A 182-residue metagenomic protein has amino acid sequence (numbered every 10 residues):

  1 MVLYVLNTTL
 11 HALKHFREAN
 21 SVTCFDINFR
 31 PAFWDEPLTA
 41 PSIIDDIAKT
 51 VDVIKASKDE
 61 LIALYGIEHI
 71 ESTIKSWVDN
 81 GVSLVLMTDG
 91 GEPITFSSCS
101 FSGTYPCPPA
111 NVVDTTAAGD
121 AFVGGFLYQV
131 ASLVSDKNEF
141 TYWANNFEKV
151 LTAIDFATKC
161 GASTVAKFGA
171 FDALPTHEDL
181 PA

Functional and structural regions predicted by a protein language model:
M1-K75, V82-L84, E92-P93: Conserved beta-alpha-beta core of the PfkB/ribokinase-like small-molecule kinase fold
K14-H15, G66-A182: Conserved phosphate-binding/catalytic region of the ribokinase-like
